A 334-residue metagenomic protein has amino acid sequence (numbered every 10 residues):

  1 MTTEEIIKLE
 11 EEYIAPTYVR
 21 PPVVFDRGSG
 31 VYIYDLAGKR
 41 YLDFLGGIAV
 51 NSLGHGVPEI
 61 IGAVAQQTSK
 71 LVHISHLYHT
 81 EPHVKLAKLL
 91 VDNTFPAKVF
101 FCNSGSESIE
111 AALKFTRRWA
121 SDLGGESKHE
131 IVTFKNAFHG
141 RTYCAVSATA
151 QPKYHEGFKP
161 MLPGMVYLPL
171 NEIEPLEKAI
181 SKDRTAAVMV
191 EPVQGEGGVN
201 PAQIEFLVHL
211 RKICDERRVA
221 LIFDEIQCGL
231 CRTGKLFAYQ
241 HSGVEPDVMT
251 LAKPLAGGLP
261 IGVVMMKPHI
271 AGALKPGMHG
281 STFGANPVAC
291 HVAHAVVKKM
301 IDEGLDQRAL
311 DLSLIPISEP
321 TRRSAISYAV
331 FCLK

Functional and structural regions predicted by a protein language model:
M1-L314, S318, R322: Conserved N-terminal phosphate-binding loop of PLP-dependent enzymes in the Aspartate aminotransferase
E319-T321, I326-K334: Positively charged, low-complexity/disordered segments
